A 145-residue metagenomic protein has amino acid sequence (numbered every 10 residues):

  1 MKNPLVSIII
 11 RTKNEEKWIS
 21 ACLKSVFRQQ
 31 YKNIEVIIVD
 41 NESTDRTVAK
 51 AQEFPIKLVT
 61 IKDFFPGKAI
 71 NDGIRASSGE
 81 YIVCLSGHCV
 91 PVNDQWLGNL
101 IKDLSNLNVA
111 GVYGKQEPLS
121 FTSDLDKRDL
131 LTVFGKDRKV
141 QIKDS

Functional and structural regions predicted by a protein language model:
M1-S25: N-proximal low-complexity "stem/linker" segments adjacent to membrane-targeting elements
K17-S20, D45-Q52: Acidic helix N-cap motif at the loop->helix transition within catalytic regions of sugar-transfer enzymes
K24-N33: Short, acidic, metal-binding catalytic loop of nucleotide-sugar glycosyltransferases
I34-E42, V59: Short beta-strand/loop segment that forms part of the nucleotide-sugar
D40-V48, V90: A conserved acidic beta->alpha catalytic loop
I61-S77: Glycine-rich, basic loop-to-helix element that forms the pyrophosphate-binding segment of sugar-nucleotide handling
I82: Short aromatic/hydrophobic "clamp" motif used to bind/position activated sugar donors
V90-D126: Conserved donor NDP-sugar-binding/catalytic core segment of glycosyltransferases
